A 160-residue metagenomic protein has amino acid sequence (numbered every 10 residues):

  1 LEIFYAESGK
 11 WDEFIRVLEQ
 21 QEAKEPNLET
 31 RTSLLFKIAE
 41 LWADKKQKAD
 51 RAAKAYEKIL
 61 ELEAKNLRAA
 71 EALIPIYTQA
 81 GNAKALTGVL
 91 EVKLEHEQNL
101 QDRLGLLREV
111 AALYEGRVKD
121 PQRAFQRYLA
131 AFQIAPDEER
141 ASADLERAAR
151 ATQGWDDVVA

Functional and structural regions predicted by a protein language model:
L1-A160: Repeat-based scaffolding regions
